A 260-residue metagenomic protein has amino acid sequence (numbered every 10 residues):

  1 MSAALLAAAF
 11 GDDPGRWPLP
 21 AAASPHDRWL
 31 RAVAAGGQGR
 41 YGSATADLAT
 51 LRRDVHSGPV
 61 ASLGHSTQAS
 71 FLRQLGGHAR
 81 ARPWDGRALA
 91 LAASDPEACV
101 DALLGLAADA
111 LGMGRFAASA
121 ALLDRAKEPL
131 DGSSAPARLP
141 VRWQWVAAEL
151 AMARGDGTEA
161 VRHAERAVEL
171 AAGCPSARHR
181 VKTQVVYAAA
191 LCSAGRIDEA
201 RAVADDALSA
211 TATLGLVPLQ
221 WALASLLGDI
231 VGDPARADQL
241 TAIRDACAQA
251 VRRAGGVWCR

Functional and structural regions predicted by a protein language model:
M1-A23, D198, A202, A207-R260: C-terminal non-catalytic interaction modules
A23, L30, V60, P96-C99 (+7 more regions): Structural signature of alpha-solenoid helical repeat junctions
H26, L63, D101, L139-R142 (+4 more regions): Residue register of alpha-helical TPR repeats
A35, L72, A110, A151 (+4 more regions): Residue at a conserved register position within TPR or TPR-like alpha-solenoid repeats
Q38, L75, M113, A147 (+3 more regions): Structural motif corresponding to the intra-repeat A-B loop/turn of tetratricopeptide repeats
T45-D54, G86-S94, D124-A135, E165-G173 (+2 more regions): Amphipathic alpha-helical segments of tetratricopeptide repeats
